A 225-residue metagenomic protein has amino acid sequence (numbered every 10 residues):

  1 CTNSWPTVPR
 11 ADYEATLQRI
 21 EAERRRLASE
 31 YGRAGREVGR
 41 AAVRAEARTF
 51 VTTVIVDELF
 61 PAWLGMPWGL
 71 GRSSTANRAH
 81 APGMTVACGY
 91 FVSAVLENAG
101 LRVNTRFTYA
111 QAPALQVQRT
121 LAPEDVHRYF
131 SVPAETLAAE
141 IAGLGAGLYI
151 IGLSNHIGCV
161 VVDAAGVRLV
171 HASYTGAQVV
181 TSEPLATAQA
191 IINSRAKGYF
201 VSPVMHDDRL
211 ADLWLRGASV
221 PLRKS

Functional and structural regions predicted by a protein language model:
C1-A110, A114: N-terminal capping segments
R33, E37, Q111-R119, P123 (+3 more regions): Solvent-exposed, non-transmembrane amphipathic alpha-helical segments
M66-P67, G71-S73, V160, Q178 (+2 more regions): Compositionally biased, intrinsically disordered low-complexity regions
G71, A76, A94, Q111 (+4 more regions): Residues in flexible loops and secondary-structure boundaries
N77, G100, R106, A110 (+6 more regions): General "foldedness" signal
Q111-S182: ...with weaker cross-activation on analogous glycine-rich loops/strands in unrelated enzymes
V167-A177, T181-S225: Low-complexity, Gly/Ser/Thr/Pro-rich intrinsically disordered linker/tail segments
